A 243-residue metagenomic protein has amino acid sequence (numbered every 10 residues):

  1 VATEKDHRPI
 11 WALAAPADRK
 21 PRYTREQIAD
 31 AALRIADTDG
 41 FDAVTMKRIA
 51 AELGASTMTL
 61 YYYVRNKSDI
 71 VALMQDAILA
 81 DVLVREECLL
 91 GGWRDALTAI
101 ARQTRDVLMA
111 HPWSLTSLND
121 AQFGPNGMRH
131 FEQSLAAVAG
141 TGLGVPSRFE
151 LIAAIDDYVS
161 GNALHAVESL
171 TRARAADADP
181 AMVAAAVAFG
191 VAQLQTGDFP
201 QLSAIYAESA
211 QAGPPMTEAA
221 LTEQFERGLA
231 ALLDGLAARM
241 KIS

Functional and structural regions predicted by a protein language model:
V1-R22, F199-A212: N-terminal intrinsically disordered/low-complexity leader segments
Q27, A31, I35-D69, L73: Helix-turn-helix
Q27-R34, D69-R85, A99-Q103, Q122-P125 (+1 more regions): Alpha-helical structural segments
Q75, R105-R129, Q133, L164-R172 (+2 more regions): Amphipathic alpha-helical segments used for helix-helix packing
V84-M128, V145-R148, I152-I155: Hydrophobic alpha-helical connector segments
H130-Y158, N162-A188, I205, L236-M240: Hydrophobic alpha-helical bundle segments that form small-molecule/ligand-binding pockets
V183-T217: C-terminal lobe substrate-recognition/regulatory segment of protein kinase catalytic domains
Q211-S243: Transmembrane-helix exit segments and adjacent C-terminal regions of multi-pass membrane proteins
